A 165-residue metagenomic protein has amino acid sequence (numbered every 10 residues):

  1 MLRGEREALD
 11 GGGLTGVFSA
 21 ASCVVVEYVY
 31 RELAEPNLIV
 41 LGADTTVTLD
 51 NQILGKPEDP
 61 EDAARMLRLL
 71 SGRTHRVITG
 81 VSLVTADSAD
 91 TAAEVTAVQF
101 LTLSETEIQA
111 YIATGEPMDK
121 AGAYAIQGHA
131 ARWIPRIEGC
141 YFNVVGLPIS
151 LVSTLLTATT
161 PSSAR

Functional and structural regions predicted by a protein language model:
M1-G4, A43-T45: Short, conserved active-site loops that position catalytic residues or coordinate cofactors/metal ions across diverse
R3-R6, R165: Basic polycationic patches enriched in arginine
R6-A8, Y28: Intrinsic disorder/low-complexity segments enriched in polar/small residues
L14-R165: Anionic-ligand binding patches
